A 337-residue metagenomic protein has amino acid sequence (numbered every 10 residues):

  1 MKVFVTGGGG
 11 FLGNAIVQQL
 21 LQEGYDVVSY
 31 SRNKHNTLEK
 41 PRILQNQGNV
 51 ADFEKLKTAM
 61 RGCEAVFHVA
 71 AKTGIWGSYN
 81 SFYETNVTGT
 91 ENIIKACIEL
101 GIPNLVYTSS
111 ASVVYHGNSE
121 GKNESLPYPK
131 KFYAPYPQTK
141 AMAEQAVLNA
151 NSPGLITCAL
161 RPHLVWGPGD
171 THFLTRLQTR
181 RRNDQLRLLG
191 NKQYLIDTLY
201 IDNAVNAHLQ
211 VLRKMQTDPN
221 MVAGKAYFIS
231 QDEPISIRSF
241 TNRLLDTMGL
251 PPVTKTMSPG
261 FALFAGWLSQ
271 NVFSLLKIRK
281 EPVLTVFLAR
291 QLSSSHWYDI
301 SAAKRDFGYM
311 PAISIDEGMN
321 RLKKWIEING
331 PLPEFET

Functional and structural regions predicted by a protein language model:
V3-E23: N-terminal Rossmann NAD(P)H-binding glycine-rich loop of SDR-like oxidoreductase domains
E39, Q47-T85, A96, H116: NAD(P)H-binding glycine-rich loop region in Rossmannoid oxidoreductase-like domains and their noncatalytic homologs
A51, S81-N92, Q138-T139, L199: Glycine-rich NAD(P)-binding loop of the Rossmann-fold in SDR/ketoreductase-type enzymes
T88, N92-Y136: Conserved Rossmann-fold NAD(P)-dependent oxidoreductase catalytic core, especially the SDR/UDP-sugar
S119-V165, L186: Catalytic helix-loop patch of NAD(P)-dependent Rossmann-fold dehydrogenases
M142-A143, D170-R176, G190-K214, G224-K225: Substrate-positioning beta->alpha
K214-P282, I300, N320-K323, P333-E336: Mid/C-terminal beta-alpha module of Rossmann-like enzyme folds, strongest in SDR-family dehydrogenases/epimerases
Y298-D306, M310-T337: Amphipathic terminal alpha-helices
